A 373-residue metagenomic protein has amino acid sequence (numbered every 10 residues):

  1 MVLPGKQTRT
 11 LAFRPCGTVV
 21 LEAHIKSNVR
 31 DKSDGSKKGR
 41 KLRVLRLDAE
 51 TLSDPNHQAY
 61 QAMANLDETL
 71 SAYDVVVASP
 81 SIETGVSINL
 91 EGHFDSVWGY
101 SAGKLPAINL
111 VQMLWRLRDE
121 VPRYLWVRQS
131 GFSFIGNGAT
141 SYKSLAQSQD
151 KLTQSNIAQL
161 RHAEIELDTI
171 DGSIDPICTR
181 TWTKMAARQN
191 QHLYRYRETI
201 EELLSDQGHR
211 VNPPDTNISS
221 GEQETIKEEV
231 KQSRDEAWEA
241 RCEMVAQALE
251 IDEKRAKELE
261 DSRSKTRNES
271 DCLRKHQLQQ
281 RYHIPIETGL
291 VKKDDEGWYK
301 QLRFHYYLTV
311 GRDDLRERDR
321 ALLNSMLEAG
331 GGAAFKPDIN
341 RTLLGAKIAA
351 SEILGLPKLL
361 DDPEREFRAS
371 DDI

Functional and structural regions predicted by a protein language model:
M1-N28: Conserved strand-helix element at the start of the C-terminal RecA-like helicase core
R14-T18, V44-Q61, S79-I82: Conserved helicase motor
G17, E50-L52, G103-K104, V127-F134: Short beta-alpha junction loops
T18-R46: Conserved helicase motor "Helicase C" RecA-like lobe of SF1/SF2 P-loop NTPases
D54-A59, P106-M113, F134-G136: Short, charged, surface-exposed secondary-structure boundary motifs
L70-G85: Conserved two-lobed SF2 helicase motor
T84, I88, G92-Y124: Conserved SF2 helicase motif VI
G138-I373: The feature captures the C-terminal accessory region of ATP-dependent helicases and related nucleic-acid translocases
